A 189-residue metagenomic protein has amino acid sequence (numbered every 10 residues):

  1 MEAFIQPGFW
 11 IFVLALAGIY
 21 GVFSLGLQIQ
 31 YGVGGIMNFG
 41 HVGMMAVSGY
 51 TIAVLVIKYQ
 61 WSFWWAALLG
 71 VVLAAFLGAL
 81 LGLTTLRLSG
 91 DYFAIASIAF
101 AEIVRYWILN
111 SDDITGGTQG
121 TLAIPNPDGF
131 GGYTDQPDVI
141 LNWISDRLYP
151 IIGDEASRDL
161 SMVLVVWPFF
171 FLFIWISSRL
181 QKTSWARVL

Functional and structural regions predicted by a protein language model:
M1-V188: Transmembrane alpha-helices and adjacent helix-loop boundaries
